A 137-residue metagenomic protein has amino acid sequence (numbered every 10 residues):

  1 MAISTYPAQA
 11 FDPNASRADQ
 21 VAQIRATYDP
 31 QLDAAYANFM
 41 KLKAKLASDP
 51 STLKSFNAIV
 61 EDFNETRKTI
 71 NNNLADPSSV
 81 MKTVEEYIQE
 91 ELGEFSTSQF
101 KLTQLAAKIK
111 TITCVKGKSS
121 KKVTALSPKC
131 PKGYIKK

Functional and structural regions predicted by a protein language model:
M1-I109: Extended, non-transmembrane interaction/recognition domains
K110-G117: A short beta-strand micro-motif
G117-K118, K122, L126-K137: Tryptophan-rich substrate-binding surfaces of secreted polymer-degrading and adhesive proteins
